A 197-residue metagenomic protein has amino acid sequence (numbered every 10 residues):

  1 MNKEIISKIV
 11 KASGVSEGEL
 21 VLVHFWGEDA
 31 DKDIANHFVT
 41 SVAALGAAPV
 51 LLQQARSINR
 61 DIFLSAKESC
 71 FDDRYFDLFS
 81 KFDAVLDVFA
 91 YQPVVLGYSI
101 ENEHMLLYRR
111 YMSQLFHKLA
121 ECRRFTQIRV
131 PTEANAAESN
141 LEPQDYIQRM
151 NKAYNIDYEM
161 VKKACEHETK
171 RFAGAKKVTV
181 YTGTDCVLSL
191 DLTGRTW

Functional and structural regions predicted by a protein language model:
M1-W197: Active-site bordering "gate/hinge" segments that shape substrate access to catalytic or cofactor-binding pockets
